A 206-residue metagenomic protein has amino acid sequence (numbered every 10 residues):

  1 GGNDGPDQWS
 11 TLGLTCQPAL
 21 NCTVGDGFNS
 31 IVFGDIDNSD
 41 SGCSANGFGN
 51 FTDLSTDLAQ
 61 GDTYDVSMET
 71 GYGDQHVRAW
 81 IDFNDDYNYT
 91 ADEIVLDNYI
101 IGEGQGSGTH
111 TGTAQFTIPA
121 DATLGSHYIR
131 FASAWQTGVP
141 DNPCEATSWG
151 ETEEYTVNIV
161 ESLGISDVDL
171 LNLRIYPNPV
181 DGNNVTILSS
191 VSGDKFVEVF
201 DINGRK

Functional and structural regions predicted by a protein language model:
G1-S162: A broad "non-catalytic interaction surface" signal
S166-K206: C-terminal outer-membrane/trafficking sorting elements
